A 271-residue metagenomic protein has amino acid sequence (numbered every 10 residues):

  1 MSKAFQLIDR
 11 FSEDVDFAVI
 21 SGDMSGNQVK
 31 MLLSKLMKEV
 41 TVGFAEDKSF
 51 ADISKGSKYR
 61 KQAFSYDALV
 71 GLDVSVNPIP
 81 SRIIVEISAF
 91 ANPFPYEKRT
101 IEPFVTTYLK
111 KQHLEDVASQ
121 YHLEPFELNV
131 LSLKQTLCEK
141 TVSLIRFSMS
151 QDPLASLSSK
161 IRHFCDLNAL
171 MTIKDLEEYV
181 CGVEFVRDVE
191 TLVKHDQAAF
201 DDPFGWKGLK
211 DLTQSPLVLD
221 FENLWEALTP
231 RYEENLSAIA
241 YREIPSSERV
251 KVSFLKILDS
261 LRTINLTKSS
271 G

Functional and structural regions predicted by a protein language model:
K3-D9, I20-G271: Structured mid-to-C-terminal alpha-helical surface segments
F17: Beta-strand-loop-alpha-helix segment that lines the small-molecule cofactor/substrate pocket of alpha/beta enzymes
